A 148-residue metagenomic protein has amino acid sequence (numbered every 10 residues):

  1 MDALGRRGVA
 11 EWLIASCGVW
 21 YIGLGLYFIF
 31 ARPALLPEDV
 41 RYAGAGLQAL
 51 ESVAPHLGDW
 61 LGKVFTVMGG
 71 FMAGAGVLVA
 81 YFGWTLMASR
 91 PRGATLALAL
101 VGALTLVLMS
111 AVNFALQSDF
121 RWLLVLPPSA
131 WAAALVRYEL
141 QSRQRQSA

Functional and structural regions predicted by a protein language model:
M1-R6: Short, Lys/Arg-rich, polar N-terminal cytosolic tail immediately upstream of the first transmembrane signal-anchor
A10-W20, M68, A94-T105, L124-P127: Hydrophobic alpha-helical transmembrane segments of polytopic
V19-F65, G69, V77: Hydrophobic transmembrane helix segments
G76-A94: Juxtamembrane helix-break-helix junctions at the cytosolic face of small multi-pass alpha-helical membrane proteins
L78-F82, G102-V112: Hydrophobic, membrane-inserted alpha-helices
V107-V125: Membrane-helix boundary connector in multi-pass membrane proteins
A130-A148: Membrane-water interface at the C-terminal end of transmembrane alpha helices
